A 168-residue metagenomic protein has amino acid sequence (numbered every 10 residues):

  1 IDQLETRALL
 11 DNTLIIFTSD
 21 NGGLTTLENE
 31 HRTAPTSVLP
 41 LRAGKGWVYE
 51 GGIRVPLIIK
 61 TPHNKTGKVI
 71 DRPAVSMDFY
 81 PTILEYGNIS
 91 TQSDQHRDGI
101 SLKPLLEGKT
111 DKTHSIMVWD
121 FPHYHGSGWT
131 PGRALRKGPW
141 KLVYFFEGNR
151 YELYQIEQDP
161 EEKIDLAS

Functional and structural regions predicted by a protein language model:
I1-N29: Metal-dependent active-site segment of extracytoplasmic phospho-/sulfohydrolases and closely related
I15-F17, P56, F79, I83: Structural scaffold positions in well-ordered secondary structure
I16-T18, K60, F145: Generic beta-strand/beta-sheet core signal
G23-V48, K65, R72, M77-I156: C-terminal cap/loop subdomain of S1 sulfatases and analogous C-terminal strand-loop tails that border
Y49-I53: Short, flexible loop/turn motifs enriched in small residues
L57-K65: The feature captures the short pre-catalytic strand/loop hairpin that immediately precedes and shapes the active-site
D111, L166-S168: Short, intrinsically disordered, charge-balanced linker/junction segments flanking boundaries in proteins
D159: Intrinsically disordered, low-complexity polar regions and short flexible loop motifs
